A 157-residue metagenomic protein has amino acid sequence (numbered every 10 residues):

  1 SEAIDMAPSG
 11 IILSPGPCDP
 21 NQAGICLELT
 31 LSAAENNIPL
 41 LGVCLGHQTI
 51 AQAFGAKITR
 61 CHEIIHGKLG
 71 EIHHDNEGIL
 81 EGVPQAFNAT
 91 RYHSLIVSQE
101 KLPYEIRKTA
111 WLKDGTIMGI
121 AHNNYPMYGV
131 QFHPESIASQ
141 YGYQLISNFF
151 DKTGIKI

Functional and structural regions predicted by a protein language model:
S1-A7, K101: Short amphipathic alpha-helix with an adjacent loop that forms part of the alpha/beta core around
D5-G82, I146-N148: Cysteine-nucleophile active-site neighborhood
S9, P39-L41, N88, R107 (+1 more regions): Structural signature of beta-strand start/N-cap positions in the alpha/beta core of ABC transporter nucleotide-binding
C18-D19, S98, A138: Glycine-rich nucleotide phosphate-binding loop and flanking beta-alpha elements of Rossmann-like dinucleotide-binding
C44, H93, H133: Histidine-centered divalent metal-coordination motifs
L69-E71, I117-G119, G129: Conserved hydrophobic/aromatic beta-strand scaffold that supports enzyme active sites
N76-N124: Catalytic beta-strand/loop cores that center a nucleophilic Ser/Cys/Thr and support acyl-enzyme chemistry
S136-I157: Acyltransferase
